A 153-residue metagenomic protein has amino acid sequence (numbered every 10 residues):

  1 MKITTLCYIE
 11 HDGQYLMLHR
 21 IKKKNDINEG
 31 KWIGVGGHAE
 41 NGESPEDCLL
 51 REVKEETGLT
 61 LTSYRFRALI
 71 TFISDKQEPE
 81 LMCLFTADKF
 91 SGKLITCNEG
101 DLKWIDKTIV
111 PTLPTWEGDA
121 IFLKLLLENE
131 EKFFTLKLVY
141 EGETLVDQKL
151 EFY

Functional and structural regions predicted by a protein language model:
M1-M17: Conserved N-terminal beta-strand and adjoining loop/helix that marks the start of the Nudix/MutT-like hydrolase domain
Q14, K22, T71: Short, glycine/serine-rich, charged loops/turns that create anion-binding and catalytic segments at active sites
L16-M17, K24-I27: Short N-terminal binding/cap micro-motifs at the start of the first secondary-structure element
D26-G30, L81: A conserved beta-turn-beta hairpin within the catalytic core of GNAT-like acetyltransferases that forms part
W32-H38: Short glycine-enriched, charge-decorated loop/helix-capping segments at active-site entrances that position
A39-T62, F72-L125, D147-Y153: Unchanged
A68: Catalytic phosphate/metal-binding cores of nucleic-acid and nucleotide-processing enzymes, i.e., regions that mediate
E128-Y153: Charged phosphate-binding loop/patch that engages nucleotide di/tri-phosphates or the phosphate backbone of nucleic
